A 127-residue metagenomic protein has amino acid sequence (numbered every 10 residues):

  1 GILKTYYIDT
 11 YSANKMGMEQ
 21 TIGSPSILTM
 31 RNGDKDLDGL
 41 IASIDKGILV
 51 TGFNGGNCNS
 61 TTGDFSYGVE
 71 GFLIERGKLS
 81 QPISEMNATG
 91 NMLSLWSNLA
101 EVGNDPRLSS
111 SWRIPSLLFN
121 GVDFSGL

Functional and structural regions predicted by a protein language model:
I2-L127: Dual-mode signal for accessory low-complexity, basic/Gly-rich regions
